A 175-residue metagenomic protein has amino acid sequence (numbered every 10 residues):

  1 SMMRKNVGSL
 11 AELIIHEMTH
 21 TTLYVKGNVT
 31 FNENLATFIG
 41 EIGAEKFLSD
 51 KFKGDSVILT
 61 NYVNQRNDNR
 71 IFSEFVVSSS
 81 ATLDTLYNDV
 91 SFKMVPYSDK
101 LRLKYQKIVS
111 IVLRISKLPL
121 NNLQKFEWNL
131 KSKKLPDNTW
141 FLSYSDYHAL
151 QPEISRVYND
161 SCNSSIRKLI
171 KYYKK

Functional and structural regions predicted by a protein language model:
S1-N69, S80-A81: Acidic/His-rich structured neighborhood in mature extracellular/periplasmic domains
T30, R66, R70, D99-R102 (+1 more regions): Charge-dense, low-complexity intrinsically disordered segments
Y62-I71, I108-V109, Y173-K175: Short, mixed-charge aromatic SLiMs
V77-K175: Pan-zinc metallopeptidase signature
